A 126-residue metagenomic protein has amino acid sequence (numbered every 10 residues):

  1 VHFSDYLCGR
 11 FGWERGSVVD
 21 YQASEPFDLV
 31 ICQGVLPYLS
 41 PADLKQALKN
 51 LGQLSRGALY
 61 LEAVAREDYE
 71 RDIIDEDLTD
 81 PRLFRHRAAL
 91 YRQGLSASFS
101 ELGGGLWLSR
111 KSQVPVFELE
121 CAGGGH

Functional and structural regions predicted by a protein language model:
V1-E25, L39-H126: Class I (Rossmann-like) S-adenosyl-L-methionine-dependent methyltransferase catalytic domain, capturing the SAM-binding
I31: A conserved beta-strand element that flanks and buttresses the S-adenosyl-L-methionine
V35: Hydrophobic adenine-recognition pocket in adenosine-nucleotide-binding enzymes
